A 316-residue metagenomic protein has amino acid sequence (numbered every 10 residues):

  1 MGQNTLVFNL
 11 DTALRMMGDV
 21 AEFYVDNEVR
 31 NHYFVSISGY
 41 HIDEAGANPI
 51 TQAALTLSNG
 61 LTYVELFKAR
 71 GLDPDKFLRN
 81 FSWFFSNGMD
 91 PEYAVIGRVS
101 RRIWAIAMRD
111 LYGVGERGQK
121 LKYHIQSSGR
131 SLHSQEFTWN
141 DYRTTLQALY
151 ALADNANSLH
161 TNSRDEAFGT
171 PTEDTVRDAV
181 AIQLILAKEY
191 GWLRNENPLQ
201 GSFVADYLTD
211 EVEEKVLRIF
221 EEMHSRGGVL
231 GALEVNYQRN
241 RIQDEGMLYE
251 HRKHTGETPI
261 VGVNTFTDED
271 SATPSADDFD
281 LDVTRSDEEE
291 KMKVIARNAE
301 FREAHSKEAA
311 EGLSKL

Functional and structural regions predicted by a protein language model:
M1-N87, E92-Y93, L111, G118-H124 (+3 more regions): Catalytic alpha/beta active-site cores
G2-V7, E44-A47, F84-E92, Q126-T138 (+6 more regions): Short beta-alpha connecting loops at secondary-structure transitions that line or flank enzyme active sites
N4-V7, D11, I50-A54, R98-R101 (+2 more regions): Short secondary-structure boundary/capping segments
M16-F23, N27, T56-R70, V99-L111 (+9 more regions): Generic, well-ordered alpha-helical scaffold segments in large soluble proteins
N27-V35, A69-N80, D110-L121, S158 (+3 more regions): Flexible, glycine/charged-enriched surface loops at secondary-structure junctions
R30, D73-F77, V114-S127, Q135-R164 (+2 more regions): Flexible glycine/proline-rich, aromatic-decorated loop/lid segments
S36-S38, F84-S86, H124-S128, T144 (+6 more regions): Generic beta-strand/beta-sheet core signal
A181-L184, K188-L316: Flexible, glycine-rich loop/tail regions that form catalytic "lids" or insertion modules at the edges of active sites
